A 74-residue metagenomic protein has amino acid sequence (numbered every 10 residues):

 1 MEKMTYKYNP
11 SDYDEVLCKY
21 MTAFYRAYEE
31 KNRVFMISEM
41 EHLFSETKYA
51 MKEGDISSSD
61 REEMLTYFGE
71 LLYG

Functional and structural regions predicted by a protein language model:
M1-G74: Acidic, Ser/Pro/Thr-rich low-complexity regulatory regions and the short amphipathic helical interaction modules they
